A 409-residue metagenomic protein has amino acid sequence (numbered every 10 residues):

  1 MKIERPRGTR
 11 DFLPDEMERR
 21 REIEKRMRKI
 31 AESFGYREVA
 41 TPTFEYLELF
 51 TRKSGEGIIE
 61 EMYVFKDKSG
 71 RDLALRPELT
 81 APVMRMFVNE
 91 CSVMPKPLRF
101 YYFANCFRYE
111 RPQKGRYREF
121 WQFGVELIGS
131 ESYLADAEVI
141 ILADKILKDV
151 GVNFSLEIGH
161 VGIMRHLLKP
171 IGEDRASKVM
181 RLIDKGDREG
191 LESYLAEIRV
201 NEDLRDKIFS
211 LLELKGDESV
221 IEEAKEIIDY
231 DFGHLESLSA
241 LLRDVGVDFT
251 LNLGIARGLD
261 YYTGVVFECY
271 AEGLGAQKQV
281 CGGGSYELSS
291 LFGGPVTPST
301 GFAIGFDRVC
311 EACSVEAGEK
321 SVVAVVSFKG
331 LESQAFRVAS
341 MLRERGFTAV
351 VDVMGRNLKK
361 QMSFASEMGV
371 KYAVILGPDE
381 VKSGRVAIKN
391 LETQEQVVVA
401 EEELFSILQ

Functional and structural regions predicted by a protein language model:
M1-M17: Auxiliary tRNA-acceptor-end handling modules of aminoacyl-tRNA synthetases
E16-F34, E45-E48, T80-V93, R99-N153 (+1 more regions): Positively charged, Gly/Ser-enriched RNA/tRNA-binding surfaces
R37-T43: A short beta-strand-loop structural module common to alpha/beta enzyme folds
T43-L73: Polyanion/phosphate-binding surface patch
E61-D67, E173-S193, A271: Acidic, His- and aromatic-enriched active-site or binding-groove loops in soluble protein domains that engage sugars
E119-F123, I158-H166: Short, conserved phosphate-binding/catalytic loop or strand-edge motifs used in phosphoryl-/nucleotidyl-transfer
K169-E173, E202: Phosphate-rich ligand and nucleic-acid binding surfaces
